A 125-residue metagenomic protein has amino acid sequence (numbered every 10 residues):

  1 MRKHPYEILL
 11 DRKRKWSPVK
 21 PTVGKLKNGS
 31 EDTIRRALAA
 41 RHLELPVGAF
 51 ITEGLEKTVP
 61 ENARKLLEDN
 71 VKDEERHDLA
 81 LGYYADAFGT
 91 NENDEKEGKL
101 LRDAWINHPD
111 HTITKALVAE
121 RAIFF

Functional and structural regions predicted by a protein language model:
M1-F125: Non-heme di-metal
